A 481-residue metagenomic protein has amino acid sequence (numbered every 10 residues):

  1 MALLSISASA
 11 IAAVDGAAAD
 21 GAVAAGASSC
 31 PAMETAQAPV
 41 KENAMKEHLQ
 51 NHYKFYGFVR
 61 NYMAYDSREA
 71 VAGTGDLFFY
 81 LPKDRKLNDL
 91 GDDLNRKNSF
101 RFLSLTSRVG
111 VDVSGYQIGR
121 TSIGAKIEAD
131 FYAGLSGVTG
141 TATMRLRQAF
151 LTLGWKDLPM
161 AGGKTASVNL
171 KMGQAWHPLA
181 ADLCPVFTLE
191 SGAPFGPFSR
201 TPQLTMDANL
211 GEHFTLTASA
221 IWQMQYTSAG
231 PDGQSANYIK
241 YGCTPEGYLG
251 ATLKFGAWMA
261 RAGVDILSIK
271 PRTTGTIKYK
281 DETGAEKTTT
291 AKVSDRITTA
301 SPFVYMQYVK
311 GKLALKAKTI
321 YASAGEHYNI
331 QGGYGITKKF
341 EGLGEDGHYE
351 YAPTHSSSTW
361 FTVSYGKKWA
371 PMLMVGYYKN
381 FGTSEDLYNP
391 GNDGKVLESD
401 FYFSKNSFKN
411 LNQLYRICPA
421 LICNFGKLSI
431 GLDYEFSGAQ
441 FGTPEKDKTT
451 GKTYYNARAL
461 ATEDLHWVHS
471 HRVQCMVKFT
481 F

Functional and structural regions predicted by a protein language model:
L3-A72: N-terminal periplasmic/intermembrane-space "pro-region" immediately following the signal or transit peptide
K46-G75, K86-T227, Y241-M259, M306-H327: Outer membrane beta-barrel
L49, R96-S104, T141-T143, G196-F198 (+6 more regions): Short sequence motifs at beta-strands and strand-loop junctions characteristic of Gram-negative outer-membrane
D66-A70, S136-V138, A181-C184, Q225-G230 (+5 more regions): Outer-membrane beta-barrel proteins
L94-K97, L135-G137, F187-G192, S228-N237 (+4 more regions): Extracellular loop and loop/strand-boundary signature of outer-membrane beta-barrel proteins
L146-Q148, S199-Q203, T244-Y248, M259 (+5 more regions): Transmembrane beta-barrel architecture of outer membranes
K254-L411, Y415: Detector for outer-membrane/organellar transmembrane beta-barrel domains, recognizing the amphipathic beta-strand
C423, L465-F481: Outer-membrane beta-barrel "beta-signal"
